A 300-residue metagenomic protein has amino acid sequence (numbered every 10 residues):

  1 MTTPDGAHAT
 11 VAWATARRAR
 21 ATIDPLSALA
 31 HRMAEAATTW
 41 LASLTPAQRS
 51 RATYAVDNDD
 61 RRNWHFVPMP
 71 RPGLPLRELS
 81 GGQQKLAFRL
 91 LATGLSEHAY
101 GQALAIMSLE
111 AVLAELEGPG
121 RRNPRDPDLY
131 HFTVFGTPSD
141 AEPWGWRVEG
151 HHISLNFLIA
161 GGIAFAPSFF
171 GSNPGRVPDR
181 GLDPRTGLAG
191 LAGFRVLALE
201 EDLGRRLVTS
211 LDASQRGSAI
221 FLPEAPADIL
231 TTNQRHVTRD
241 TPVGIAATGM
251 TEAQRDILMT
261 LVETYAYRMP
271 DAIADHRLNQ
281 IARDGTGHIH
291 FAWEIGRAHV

Functional and structural regions predicted by a protein language model:
T2, H8, A12-W13, R20-S43: N-terminal module-boundary/linker segments of secreted carbohydrate-active enzymes
T2-A16, L26, D59-G244, H288: Acidic/His-rich structured neighborhood in mature extracellular/periplasmic domains
R20, T45, R121-D126, P226 (+2 more regions): A generic short-segment signal for beta-strand/edge and adjacent turn/coil regions
A36-V56, P75, L79, R89-G94 (+7 more regions): A structural feature that tracks compact, well-ordered secondary-structure segments with a strong bias toward
W40, L44, G101-L113, I273-D284: Charged, low-complexity, helix-prone segments enriched in Lys/Glu/Asp/Gln
E252-Q254: Extended amphipathic alpha-helical segments enriched in small hydrophobics
R283-I295: Contiguous ligand/interfacial binding patches
A298-V300: Conserved small/polar residues in nucleotide/adenosyl-binding loops
